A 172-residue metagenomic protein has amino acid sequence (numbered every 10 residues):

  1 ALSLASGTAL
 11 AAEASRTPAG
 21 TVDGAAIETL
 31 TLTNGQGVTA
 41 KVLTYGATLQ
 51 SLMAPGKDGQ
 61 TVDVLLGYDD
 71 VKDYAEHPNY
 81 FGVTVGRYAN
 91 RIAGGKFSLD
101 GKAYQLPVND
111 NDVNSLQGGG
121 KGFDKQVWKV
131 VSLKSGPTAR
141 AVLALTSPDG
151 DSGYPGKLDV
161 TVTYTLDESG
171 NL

Functional and structural regions predicted by a protein language model:
A1-G7: Bacterial N-terminal signal peptides
A9-L172: Surface-exposed acidic/polar loop and edge beta-strand patches at domain peripheries
